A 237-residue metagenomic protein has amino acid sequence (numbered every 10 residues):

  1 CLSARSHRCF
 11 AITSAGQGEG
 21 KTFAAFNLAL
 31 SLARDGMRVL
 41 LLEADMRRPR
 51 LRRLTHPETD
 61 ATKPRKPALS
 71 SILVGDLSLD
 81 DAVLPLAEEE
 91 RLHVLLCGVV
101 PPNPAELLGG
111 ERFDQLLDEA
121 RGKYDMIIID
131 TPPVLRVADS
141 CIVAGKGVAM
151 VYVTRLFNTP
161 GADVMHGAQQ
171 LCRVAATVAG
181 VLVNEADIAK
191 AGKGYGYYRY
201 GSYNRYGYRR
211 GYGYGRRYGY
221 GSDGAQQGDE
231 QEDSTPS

Functional and structural regions predicted by a protein language model:
C1-S237: P-loop NTP-binding module
